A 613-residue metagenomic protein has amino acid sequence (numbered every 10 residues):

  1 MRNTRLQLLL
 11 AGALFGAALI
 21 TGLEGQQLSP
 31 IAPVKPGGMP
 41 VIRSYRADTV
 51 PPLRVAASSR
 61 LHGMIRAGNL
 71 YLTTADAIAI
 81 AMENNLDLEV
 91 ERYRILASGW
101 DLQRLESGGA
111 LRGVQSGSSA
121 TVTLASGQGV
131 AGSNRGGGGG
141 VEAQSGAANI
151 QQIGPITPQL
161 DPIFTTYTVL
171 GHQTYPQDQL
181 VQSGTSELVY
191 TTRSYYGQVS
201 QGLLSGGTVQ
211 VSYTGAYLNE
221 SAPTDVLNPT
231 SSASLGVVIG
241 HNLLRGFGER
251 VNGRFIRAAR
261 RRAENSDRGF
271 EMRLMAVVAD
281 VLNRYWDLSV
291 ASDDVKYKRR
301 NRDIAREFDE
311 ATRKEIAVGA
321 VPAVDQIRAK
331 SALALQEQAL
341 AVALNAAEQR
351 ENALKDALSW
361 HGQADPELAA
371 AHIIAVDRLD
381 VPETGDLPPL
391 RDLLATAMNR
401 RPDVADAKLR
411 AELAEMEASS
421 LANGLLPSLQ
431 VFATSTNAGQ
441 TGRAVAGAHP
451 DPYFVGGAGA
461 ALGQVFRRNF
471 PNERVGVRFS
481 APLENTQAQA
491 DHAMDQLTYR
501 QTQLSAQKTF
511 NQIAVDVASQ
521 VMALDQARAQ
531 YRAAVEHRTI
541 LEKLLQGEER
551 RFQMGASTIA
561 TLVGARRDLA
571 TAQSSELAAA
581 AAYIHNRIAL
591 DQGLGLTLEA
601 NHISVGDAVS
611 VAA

Functional and structural regions predicted by a protein language model:
M1-L10: Bacterial N-terminal signal peptides that target proteins for export
A11-L19: Bacterial N-terminal signal peptides
T49-I80: Regulatory alphaC helix of protein kinase catalytic domains
I65-N69, Q115-V237, I374-D386, S419 (+3 more regions): Small/polar, glycine/serine/threonine/aspartate-rich low-complexity segments that form flexible
I80-E89, L96-G113, Q152-L160, H172-D178 (+11 more regions): A glycine-/polar-enriched beta->alpha junction
V90-L105, R273-K298, E307, K314 (+7 more regions): Amphipathic alpha-helical coiled-coil segments
L111-S119, R300-D303, A320-P322, L344-D392 (+2 more regions): Short, solvent-exposed, mixed-charge loop/turn linkers that connect secondary-structure elements
S231-A339, A343, A347-N352, D356-S359: Hydrophobic, small-residue-rich alpha-helical packing segments that form membrane-like cores
